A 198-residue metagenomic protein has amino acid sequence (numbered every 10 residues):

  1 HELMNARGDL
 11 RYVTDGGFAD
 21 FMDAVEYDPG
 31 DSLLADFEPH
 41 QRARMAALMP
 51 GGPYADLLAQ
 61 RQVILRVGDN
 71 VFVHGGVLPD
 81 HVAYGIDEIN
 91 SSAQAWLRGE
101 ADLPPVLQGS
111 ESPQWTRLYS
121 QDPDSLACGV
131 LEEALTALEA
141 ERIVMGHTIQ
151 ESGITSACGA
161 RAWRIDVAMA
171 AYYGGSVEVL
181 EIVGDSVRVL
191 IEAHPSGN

Functional and structural regions predicted by a protein language model:
H1-N198: Feature recognizes metal-dependent phosphohydrolase scaffolds
